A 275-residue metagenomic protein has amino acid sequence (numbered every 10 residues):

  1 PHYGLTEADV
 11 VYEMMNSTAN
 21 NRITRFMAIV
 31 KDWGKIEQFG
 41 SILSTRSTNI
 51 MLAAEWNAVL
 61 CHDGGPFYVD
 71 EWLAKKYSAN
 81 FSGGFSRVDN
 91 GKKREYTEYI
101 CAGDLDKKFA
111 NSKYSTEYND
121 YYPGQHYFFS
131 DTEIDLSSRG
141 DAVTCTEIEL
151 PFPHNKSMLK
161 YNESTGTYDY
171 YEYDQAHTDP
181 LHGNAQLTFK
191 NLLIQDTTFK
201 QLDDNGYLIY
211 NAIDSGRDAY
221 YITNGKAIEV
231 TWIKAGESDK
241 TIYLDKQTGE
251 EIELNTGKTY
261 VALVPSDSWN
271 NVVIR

Functional and structural regions predicted by a protein language model:
P1-Y12, S17-R275: A surface/extracellular/periplasmic glyco- and lipid-processing/surface-interacting theme
